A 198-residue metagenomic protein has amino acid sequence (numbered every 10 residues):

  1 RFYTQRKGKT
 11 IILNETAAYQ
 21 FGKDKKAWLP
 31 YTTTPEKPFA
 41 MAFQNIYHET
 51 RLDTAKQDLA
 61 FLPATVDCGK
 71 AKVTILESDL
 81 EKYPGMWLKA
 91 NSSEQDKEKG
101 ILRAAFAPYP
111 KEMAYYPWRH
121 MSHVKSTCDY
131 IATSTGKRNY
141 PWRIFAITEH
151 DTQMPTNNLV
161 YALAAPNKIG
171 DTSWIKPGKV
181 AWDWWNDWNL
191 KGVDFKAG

Functional and structural regions predicted by a protein language model:
R1-K168: N-terminal accessory beta-strand-rich subdomains and adjacent acidic, glycine-rich linkers that precede catalytic cores
N139-R143, P177-D183: Structural preference for beta-strand elements that scaffold enzyme active sites
A165-P177: Short, cationic low-complexity segments
K179-G198: Glycan-processing catalytic domains of CAZymes
